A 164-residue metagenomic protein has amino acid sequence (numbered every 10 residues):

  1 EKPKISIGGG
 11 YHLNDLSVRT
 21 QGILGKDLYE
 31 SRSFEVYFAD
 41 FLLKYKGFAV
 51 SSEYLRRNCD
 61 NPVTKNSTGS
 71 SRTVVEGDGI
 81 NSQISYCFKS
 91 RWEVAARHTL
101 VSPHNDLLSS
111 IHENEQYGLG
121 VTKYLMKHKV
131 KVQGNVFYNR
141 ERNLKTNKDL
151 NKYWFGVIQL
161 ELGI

Functional and structural regions predicted by a protein language model:
K2-I164: Outer-membrane beta-barrel pore domains
